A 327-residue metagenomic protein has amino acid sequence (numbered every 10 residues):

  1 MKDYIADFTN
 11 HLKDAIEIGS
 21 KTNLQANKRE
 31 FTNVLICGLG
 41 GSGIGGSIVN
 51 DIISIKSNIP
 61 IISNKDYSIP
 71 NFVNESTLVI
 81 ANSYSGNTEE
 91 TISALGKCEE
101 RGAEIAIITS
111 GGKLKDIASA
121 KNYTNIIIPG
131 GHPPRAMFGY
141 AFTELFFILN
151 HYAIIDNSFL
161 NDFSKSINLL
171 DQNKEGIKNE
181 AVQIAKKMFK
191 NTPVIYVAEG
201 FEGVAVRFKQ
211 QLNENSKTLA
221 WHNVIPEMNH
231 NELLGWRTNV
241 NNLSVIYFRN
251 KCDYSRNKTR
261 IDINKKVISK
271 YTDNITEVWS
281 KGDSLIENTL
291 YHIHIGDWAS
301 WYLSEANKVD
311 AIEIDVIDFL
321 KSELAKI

Functional and structural regions predicted by a protein language model:
M1-Y4, G19-T32, N150-L243, L324-I327: Active-site phosphate/pyrophosphate-binding segments
Y4-A26, T32-S47: N-terminal, Lys/Arg-enriched amphipathic/low-complexity engagement segments that precede the first folded domain
E17-S20, N58, I148-F159, S300-E313: Short helix-capping/linker segments at secondary-structure and domain boundaries
K28-D171, E175, K186, N250-S255 (+1 more regions): Glycine-rich phosphate-binding loops that contact phosphosugars or nucleotide phosphates
S63-K65, T218-N229, N274-D283: A generic structural motif
L234, N239-D315: C-terminal active-site/capping subdomain that shapes the small-molecule cofactor and substrate pocket of enzyme
D310-I327: Short, small/acidic-rich helices and loops at N termini and domain boundaries of DNA replication/processing enzymes
